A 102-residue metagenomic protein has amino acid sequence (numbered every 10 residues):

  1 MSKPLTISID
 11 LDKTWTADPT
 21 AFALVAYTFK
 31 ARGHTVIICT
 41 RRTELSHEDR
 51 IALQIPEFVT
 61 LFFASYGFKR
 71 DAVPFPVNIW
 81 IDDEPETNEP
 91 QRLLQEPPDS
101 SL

Functional and structural regions predicted by a protein language model:
M1-F68: Alpha-helical substrate-recognition element adjacent to the catalytic core
R32, S46-L102: C-terminal cap/substrate-recognition subdomain and adjoining C-terminal extension of metal-dependent phosphatase-like
